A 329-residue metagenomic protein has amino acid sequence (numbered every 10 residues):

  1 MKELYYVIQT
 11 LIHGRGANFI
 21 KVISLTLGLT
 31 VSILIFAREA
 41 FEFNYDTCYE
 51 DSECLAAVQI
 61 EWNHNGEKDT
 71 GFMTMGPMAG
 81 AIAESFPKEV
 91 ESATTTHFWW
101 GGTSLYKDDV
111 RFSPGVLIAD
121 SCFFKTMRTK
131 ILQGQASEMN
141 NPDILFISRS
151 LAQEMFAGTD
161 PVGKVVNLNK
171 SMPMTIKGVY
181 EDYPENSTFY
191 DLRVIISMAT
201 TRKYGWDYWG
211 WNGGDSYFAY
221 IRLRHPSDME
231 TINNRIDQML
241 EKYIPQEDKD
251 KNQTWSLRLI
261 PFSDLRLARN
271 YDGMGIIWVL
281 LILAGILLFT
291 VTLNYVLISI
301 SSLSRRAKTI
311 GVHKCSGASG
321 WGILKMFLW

Functional and structural regions predicted by a protein language model:
L4-G16, I20, V291-W329: Intracellular coupling helices
Y6, H13-F41, E53: Short, strongly hydrophobic transmembrane alpha-helices
V22-T26, G285-L288, L328: Residue-level signature of the transmembrane alpha-helical core of multi-pass small-molecule transporters
L34-A37, T290-N294: Transmembrane alpha-helix boundary/anchor motif
I35-G102, K203, N212-I221, N233-R235 (+1 more regions): Membrane-proximal extracellular/periplasmic loop immediately following the first transmembrane helix
I60-F72, T94-C122, L132-L145, N169-S171 (+2 more regions): Short acidic/polar micro-motifs at solvent-exposed secondary-structure junctions
A119-Q133, L145-D272: Mid-to-C-terminal secondary-structure elements that act as membrane-proximal/extracytoplasmic interface segments
N270-L287: N-terminal membrane-entry
